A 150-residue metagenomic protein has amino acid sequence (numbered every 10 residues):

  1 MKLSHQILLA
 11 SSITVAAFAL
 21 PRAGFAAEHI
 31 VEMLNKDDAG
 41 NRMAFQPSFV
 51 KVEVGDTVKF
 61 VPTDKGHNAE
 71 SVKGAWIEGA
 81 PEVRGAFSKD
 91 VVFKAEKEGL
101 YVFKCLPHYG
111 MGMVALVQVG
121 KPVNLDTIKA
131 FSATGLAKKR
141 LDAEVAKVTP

Functional and structural regions predicted by a protein language model:
M1-S11: Bacterial N-terminal signal peptides that target proteins for export
S12-T14, E144: Detector for intrinsically disordered, low-structure N-terminal pre-sequences
V15-A23: C-terminal segment of classical bacterial N-terminal signal peptides
R22-P150: Extracytoplasmic copper-binding redox domains, predominantly the cupredoxin/blue-copper superfamily
